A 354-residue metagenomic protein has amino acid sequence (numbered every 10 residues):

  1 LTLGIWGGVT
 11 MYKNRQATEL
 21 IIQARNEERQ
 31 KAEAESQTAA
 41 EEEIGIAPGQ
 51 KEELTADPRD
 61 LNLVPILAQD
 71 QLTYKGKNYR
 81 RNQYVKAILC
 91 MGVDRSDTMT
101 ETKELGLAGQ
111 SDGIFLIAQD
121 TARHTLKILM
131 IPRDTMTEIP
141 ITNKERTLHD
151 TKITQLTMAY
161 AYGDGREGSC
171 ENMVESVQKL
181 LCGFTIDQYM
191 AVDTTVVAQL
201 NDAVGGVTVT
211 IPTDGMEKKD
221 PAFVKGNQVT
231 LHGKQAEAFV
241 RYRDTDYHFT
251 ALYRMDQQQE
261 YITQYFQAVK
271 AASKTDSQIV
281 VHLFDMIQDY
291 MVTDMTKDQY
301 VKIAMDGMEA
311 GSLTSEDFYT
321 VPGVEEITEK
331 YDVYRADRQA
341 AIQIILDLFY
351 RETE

Functional and structural regions predicted by a protein language model:
W6-E354: Non-catalytic, solvent-exposed segments at the cell envelope interface
